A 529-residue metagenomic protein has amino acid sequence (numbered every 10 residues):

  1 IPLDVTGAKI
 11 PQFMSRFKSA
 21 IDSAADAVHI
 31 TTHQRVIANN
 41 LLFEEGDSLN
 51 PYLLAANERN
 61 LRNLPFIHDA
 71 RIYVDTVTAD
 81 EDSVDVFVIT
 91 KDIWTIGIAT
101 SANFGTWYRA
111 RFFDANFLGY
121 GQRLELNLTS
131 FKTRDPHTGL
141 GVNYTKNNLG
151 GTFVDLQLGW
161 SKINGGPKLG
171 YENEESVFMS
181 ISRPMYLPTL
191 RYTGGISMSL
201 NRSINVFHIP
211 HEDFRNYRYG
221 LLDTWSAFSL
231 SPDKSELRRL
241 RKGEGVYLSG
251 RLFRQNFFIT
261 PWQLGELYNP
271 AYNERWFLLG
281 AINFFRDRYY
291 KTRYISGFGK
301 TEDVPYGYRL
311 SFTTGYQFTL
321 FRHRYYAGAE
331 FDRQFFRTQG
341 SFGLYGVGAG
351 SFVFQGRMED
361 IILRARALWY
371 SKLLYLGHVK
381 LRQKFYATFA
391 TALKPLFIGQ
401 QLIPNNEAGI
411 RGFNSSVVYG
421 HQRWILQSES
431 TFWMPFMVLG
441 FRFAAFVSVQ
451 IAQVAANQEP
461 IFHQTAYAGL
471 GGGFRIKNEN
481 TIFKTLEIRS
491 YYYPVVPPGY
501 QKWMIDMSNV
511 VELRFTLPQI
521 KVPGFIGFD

Functional and structural regions predicted by a protein language model:
I1-W107, R111, E125-K132, G139-N143 (+3 more regions): Periplasmic polypeptide-binding modules associated with outer-membrane biogenesis and secretion
D22, R309-D529: C-terminal transmembrane beta-barrel domains of outer membrane proteins
L41, W94-F104, A110-N116, G121-K132 (+8 more regions): Transmembrane beta-strand segments that form the barrel wall of outer-membrane beta-barrel proteins
D82-V84, W94-I96, Y108, Y120-L124 (+15 more regions): Outer-envelope beta-barrel architecture signal
Y108-F117, T138-V154, E175-L187, Y217-L230 (+6 more regions): Feature captures outer-membrane beta-barrel proteins of Gram-negative bacteria and organelles
H137-G141, P167-S176, G194, I204-E212 (+8 more regions): Outer-membrane beta-barrel translocator domains and adjoining extracellular loop/strand segments of Gram-negative
N143-W262: Transmembrane beta-barrel wall of Gram-negative outer-membrane proteins
F228-F336, G343: Long, internal scaffold/assembly segments composed of regular secondary structure
